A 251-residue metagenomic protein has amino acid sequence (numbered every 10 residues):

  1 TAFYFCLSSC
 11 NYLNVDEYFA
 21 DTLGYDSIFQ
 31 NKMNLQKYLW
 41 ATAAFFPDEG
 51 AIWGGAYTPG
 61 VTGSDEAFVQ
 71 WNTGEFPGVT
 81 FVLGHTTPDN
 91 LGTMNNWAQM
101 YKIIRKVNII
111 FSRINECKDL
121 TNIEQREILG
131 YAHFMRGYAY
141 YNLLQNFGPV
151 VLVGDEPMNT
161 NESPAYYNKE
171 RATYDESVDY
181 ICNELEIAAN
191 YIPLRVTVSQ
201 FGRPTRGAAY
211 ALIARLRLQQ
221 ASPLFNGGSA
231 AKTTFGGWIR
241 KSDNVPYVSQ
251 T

Functional and structural regions predicted by a protein language model:
T1-S8: Sec-dependent bacterial lipoprotein signal peptides
C10-T58, I239: Membrane-proximal, proline-rich intrinsically disordered regions
Y12, P149-L152: Short, conserved catalytic or interaction motifs in soluble domains
K32, Q36-W40, A44-G50, T73-F147 (+1 more regions): Conserved, well-structured interaction surfaces
L144-Q145, V151, Q219-G228: Short coil/turn linking the two alpha-helices of tandem helical-hairpin repeats
D155-N161, T233-G236: Short, conserved phosphate-binding/catalytic loop or strand-edge motifs used in phosphoryl-/nucleotidyl-transfer
G207, A211, L216-L218, S222-F225 (+1 more regions): Repeat-solenoid scaffold signature
S229-Q250: A solvent-exposed, charged loop/short amphipathic helix patch at secondary-structure junctions
